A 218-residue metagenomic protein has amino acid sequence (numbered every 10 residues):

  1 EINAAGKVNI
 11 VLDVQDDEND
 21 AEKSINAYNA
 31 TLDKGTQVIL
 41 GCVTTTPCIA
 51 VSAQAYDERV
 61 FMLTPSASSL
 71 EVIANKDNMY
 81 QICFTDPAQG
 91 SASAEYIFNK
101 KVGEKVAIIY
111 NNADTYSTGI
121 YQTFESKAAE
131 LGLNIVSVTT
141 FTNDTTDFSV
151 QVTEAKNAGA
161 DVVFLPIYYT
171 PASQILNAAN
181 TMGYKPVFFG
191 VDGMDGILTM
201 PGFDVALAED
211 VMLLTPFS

Functional and structural regions predicted by a protein language model:
I2-K7, E58-V60, A128-N134, N180-K185 (+1 more regions): Short helix-capping segments at alpha-helix termini
N3-I73, I82, F141-F148, P171-S173: Beta-alpha junction/loop-to-helix N-cap segments that form part of ligand/metal-binding clefts
E18, N112-A113, F217: Residue-level signal for short, function-critical loop segments
Y28-D33, A53-D57, E95, T153 (+2 more regions): Mature extracellular/periplasmic domains of secretome proteins
T31-V43, L63-P65, V106-Y110, G159-Y169 (+2 more regions): Periplasmic-binding protein-like
S68-I73, T115, M194-T199: Short gly/pro/ser/thr-enriched loop/turn and capping motifs at secondary-structure boundaries
N78-N143, V162: An alpha-beta-alpha
A179-S218: Extracellular/periplasmic periplasmic-binding protein-like sensory domains
